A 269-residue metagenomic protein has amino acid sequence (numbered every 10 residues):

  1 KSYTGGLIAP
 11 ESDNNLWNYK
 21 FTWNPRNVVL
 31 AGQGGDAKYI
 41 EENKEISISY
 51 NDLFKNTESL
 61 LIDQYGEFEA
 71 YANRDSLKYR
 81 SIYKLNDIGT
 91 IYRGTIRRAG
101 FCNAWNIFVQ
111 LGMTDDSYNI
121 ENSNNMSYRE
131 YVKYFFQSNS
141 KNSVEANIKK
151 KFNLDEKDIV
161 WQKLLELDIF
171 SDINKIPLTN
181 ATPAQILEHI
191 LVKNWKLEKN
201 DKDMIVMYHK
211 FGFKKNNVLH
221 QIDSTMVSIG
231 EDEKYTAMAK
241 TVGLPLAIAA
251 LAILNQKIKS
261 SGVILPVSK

Functional and structural regions predicted by a protein language model:
S2-K269: C-terminal catalytic/substrate-binding lobe primarily of soluble NAD(P)-dependent oxidoreductases
